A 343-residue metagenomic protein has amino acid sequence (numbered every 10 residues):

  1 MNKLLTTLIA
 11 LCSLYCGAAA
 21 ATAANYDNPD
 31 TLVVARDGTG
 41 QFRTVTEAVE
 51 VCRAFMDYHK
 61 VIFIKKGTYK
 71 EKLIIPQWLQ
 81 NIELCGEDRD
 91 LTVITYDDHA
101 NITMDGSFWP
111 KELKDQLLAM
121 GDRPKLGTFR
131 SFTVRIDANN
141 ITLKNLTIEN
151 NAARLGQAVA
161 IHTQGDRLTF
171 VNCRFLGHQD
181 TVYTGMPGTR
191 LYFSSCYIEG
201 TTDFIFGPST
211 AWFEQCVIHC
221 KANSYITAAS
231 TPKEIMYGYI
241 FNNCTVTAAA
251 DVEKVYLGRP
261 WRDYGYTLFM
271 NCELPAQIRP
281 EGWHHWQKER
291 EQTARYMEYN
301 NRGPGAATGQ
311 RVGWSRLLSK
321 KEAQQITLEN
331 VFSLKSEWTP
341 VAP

Functional and structural regions predicted by a protein language model:
M1-A24, S107-Q116: Bacterial Sec-dependent N-terminal signal peptides
A24-P343: Sequence-level preference for short, compositionally simple segments enriched in small aliphatic or small polar residues
